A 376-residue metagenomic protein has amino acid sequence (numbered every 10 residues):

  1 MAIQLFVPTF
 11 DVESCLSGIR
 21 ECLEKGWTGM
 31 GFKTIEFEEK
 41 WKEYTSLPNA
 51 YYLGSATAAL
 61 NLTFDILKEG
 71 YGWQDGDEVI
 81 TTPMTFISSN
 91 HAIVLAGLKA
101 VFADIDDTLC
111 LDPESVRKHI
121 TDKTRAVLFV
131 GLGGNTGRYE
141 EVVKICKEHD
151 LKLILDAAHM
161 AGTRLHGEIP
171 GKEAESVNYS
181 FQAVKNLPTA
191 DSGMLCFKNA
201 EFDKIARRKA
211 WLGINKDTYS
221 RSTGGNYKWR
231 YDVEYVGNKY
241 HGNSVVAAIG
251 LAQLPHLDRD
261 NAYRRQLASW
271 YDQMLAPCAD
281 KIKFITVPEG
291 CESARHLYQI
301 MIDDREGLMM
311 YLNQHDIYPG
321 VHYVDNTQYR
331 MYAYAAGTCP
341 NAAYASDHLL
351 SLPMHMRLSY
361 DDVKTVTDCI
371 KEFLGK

Functional and structural regions predicted by a protein language model:
M1-W27, L151, Y231-E234, P353: N-terminal "arm"/small-domain region of PLP-dependent enzymes with the aminotransferase-like
T9, T34-E39, S46-A50, T57 (+6 more regions): PLP-dependent aminotransferase class I/II
W27, F32-E78, A92-L95, F102 (+1 more regions): Phosphate-binding glycine-rich loop
M84-N90: Conserved coil-to-alpha-helix start sites within the AMP-binding
A96, E148-H149, H315: Helix C-cap/helix->beta junction micro-motif
K99-T108, G320: Short beta-strand->loop structural element characteristic of the AMP-binding/adenylate-forming
T108-T189, M194-F202, S351: Active-site phosphate-binding strand-loop segment of PLP-dependent enzymes
